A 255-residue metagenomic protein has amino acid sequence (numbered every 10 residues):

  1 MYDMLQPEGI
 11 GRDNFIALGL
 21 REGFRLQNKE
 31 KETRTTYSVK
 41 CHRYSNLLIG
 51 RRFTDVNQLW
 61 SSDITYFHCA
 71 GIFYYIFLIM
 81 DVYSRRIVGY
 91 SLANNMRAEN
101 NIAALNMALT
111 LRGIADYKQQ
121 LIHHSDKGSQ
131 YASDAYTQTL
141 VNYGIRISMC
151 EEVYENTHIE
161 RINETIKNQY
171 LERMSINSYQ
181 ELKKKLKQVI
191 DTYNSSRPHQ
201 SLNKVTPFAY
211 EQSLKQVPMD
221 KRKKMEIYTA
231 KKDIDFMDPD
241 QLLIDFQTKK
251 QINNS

Functional and structural regions predicted by a protein language model:
M1, F15, G19, L48 (+11 more regions): Mobile genetic element proteins and their domesticated derivatives, centered on retroelements and DNA transposons
M1-V56, F208-K215, D220: Basic, flexible linker segments flanking DNA-binding modules in nucleic acid-interacting mobile-element proteins
R25, I145-R146: Residue-level detector of anion-binding/catalytic polar loops
T35-V39, L47, S125-K127, S133-L140 (+4 more regions): RNase H-like two-metal-ion nuclease catalytic core shared by retroviral integrases and related mobile-element nucleases
G50-V88, N94: An active-site-proximal beta-strand-loop segment
R86-Y90, S148-M149, E172-R173: Short small-residue beta-strand/loop micro-motif enriched in glycine and branched aliphatics
Y90-A115: Active-site beta-loop-alpha junctions of metal-dependent nucleic acid enzymes, especially the RNase H-like/DDE
V141-I145, T165-S255: C-terminal domain-tail junction helix/linker
